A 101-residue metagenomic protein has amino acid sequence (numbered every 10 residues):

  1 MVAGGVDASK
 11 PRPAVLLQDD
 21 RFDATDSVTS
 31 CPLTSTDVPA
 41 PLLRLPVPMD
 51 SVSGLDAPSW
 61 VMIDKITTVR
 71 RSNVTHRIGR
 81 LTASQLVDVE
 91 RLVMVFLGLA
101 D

Functional and structural regions predicted by a protein language model:
M1-D101: Conserved functional hotspots at enzyme active or ligand-binding sites that engage polyanionic ligands
